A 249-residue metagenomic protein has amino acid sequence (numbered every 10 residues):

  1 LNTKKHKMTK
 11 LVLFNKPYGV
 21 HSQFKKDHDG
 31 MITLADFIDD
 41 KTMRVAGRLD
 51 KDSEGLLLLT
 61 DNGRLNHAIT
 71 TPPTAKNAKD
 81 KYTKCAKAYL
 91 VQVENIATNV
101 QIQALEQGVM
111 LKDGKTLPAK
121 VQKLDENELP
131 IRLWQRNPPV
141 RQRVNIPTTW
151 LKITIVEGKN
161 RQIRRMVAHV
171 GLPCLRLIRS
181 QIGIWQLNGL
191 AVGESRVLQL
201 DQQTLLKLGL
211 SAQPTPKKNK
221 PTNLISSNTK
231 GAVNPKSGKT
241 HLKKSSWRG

Functional and structural regions predicted by a protein language model:
N2-P214, W247-G249: RNA pseudouridine synthases
A212-G249: Intrinsically disordered, Lys/Arg-rich low-complexity segments
